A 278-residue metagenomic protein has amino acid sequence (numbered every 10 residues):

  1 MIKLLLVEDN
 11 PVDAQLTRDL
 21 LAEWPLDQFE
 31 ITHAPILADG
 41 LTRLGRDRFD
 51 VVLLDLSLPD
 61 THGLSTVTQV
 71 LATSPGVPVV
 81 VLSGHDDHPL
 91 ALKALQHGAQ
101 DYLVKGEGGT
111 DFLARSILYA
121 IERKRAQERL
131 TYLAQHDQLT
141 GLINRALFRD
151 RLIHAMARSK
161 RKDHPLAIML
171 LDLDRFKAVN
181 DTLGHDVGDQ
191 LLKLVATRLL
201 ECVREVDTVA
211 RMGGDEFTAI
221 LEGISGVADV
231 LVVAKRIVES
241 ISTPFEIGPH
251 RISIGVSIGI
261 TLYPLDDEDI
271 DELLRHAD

Functional and structural regions predicted by a protein language model:
P11-T32: Two-component/phosphorelay signaling modules centered on CheY-like receiver
R18, H33-V51: Acidic, metal-coordinating helix/loop segments flanking the phosphotransfer/catalytic sites of two-component signaling
E23, T42, L64-G76, K93: Short amphipathic alpha-helix used as the core "switch/output" element in two-component signaling
D55, S83: Active-site residues of response regulator receiver
L64-S65, D86-E107: Alpha4 helix (beta4-alpha4-beta5 surface) of REC/receiver domains from two-component response regulators
L103-V104, D111-Q138, I143-A157, D207-T208: Signal-transducing coiled-coil linker helices
V104, V209, R236, S240 (+4 more regions): Cyclic nucleotide signaling catalytic output domains
Q135, G141-I168, D174-R204, A210-A219 (+2 more regions): Conserved long alpha-helical elements within nucleotide-processing catalytic cores of c-di-GMP signaling and class III
